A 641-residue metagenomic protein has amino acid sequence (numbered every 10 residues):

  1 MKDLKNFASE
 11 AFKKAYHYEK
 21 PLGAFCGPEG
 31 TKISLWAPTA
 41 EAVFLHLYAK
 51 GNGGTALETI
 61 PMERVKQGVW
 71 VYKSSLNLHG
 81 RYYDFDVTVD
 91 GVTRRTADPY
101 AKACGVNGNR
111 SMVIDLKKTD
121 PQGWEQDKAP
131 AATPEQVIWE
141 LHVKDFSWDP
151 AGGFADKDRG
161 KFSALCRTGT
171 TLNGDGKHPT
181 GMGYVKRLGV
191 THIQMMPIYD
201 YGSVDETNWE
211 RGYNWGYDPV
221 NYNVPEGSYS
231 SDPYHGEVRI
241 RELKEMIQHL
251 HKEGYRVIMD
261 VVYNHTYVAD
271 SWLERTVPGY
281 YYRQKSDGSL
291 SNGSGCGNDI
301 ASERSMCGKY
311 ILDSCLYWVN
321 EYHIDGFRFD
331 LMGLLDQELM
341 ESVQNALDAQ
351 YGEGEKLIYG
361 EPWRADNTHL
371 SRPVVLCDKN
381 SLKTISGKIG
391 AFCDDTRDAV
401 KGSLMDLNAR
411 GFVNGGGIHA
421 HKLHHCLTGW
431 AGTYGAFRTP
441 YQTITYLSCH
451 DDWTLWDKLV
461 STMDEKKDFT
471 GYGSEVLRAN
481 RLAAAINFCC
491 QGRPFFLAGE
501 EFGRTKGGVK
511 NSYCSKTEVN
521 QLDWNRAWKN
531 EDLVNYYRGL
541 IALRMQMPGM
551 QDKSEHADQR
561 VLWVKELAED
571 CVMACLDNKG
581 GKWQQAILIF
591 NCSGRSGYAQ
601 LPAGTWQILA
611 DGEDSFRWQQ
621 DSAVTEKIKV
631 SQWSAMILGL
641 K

Functional and structural regions predicted by a protein language model:
M1-P28, R64-R167: The feature marks proteins involved in alpha-glucan
Y16-K20, N480, G492-V509, V519-A586: Glycan-recognition and catalytic regions of carbohydrate-active enzymes
F25-E41, W563-P602: Carbohydrate-binding surface patches
L35, E41-N52, A56, S596-E613: Beta-strand-rich binding/interaction modules
L35, F85, L141, M195 (+9 more regions): Conserved, mostly hydrophobic/aromatic
A37, H79-Y83, Q620-K641: C-terminal beta-strand-rich structural cap/linker in extracellular carbohydrate-active enzymes
I114, Q344-G503, N511-Y513, L562 (+3 more regions): Conserved alpha/beta catalytic core and glycan-binding cleft of carbohydrate-active enzymes
K144-Y322, M332-Y351, K356-L357: Substrate-binding/active-site clefts of carbohydrate-active enzymes
